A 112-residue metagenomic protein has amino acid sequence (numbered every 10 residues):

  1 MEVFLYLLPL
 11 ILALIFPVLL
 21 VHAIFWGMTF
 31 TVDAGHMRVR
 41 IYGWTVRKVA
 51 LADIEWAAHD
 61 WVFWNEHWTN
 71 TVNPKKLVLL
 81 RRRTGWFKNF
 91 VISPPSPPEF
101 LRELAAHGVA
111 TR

Functional and structural regions predicted by a protein language model:
M1-M28: Alpha-helical transmembrane spans
V18-H36, R40-T45: Transmembrane-cytosolic junction motif
V39-E99: Non-transmembrane, membrane-adjacent beta-strand/coil modules in membrane-associated proteins and peripheral
L101-A105: A short, charged, amphipathic alpha-helix used as a generic interaction element across diverse proteins
A106-R112: Cytosol-/stroma-facing membrane-proximal "stalk/adaptor" domains immediately downstream of transmembrane anchors
